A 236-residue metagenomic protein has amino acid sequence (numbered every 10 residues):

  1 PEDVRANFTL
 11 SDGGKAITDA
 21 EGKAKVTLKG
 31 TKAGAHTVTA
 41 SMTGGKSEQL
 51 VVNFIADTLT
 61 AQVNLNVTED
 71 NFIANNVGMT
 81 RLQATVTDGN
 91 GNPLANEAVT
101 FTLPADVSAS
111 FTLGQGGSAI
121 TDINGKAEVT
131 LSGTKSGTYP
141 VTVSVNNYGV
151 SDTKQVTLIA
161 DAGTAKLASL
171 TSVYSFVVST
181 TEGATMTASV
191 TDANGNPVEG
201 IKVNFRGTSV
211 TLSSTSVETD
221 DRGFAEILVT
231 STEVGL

Functional and structural regions predicted by a protein language model:
P1-L236: The feature marks long extracellular or luminal low-complexity segments
